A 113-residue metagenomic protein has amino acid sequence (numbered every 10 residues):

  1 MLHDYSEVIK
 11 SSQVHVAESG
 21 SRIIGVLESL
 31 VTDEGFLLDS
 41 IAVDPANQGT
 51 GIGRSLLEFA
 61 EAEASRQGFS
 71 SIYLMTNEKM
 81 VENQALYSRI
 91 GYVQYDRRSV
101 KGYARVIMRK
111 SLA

Functional and structural regions predicted by a protein language model:
M1-S40, D44-A46, L57-F59, E63 (+2 more regions): Acetyl-CoA-dependent GNAT
V14-H15, S70-I90, D96-A113: C-terminal "cap" of GNAT-fold acetyltransferases
D44-A46, T50, E78-K79: Active-site acidic-Proline motif in GNAT/NAT acetyltransferases
G51, G68, G91: Short glycine-rich hinge loops at helix-strand junctions in the catalytic core of two-component histidine kinases
S55-S71, L86: Conserved acyl-CoA
